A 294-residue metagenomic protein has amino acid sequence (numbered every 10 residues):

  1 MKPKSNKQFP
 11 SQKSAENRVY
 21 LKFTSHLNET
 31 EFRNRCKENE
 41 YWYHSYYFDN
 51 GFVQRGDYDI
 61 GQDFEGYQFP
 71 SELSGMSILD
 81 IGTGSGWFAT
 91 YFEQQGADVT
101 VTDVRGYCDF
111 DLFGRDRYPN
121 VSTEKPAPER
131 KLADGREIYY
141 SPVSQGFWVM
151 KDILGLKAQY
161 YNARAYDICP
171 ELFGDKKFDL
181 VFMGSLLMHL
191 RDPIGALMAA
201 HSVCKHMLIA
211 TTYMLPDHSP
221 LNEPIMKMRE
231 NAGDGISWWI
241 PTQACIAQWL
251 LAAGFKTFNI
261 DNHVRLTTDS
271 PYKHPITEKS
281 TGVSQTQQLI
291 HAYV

Functional and structural regions predicted by a protein language model:
K2-F48: N-terminal, positively charged/glycine-rich alpha-helical extensions of SAM-dependent methyltransferases
V53-G75: Conserved alpha-helix/loop element of class I SAM-dependent methyltransferases that forms part of the SAM/SAH-binding
L73, F92, A200-V203: Short, conserved loop/helix-junction motifs that constitute active-site signature segments in enzyme catalytic cores
M76-G84, T100: Conserved class I S-adenosyl-L-methionine
S77, A97-D98, H206-M207: Residues at the starts of beta-strands that form the adenosine-phosphate
I78, V181, L186: Receiver (REC) domain switch-region micro-motif
W87-I168: Class I SAM-dependent methyltransferase SAM/SAH-binding core
R136-S144, Y166-F173, F178, F182 (+1 more regions): S-adenosyl-L-methionine-dependent methyltransferase catalytic module, highlighting the catalytic core
